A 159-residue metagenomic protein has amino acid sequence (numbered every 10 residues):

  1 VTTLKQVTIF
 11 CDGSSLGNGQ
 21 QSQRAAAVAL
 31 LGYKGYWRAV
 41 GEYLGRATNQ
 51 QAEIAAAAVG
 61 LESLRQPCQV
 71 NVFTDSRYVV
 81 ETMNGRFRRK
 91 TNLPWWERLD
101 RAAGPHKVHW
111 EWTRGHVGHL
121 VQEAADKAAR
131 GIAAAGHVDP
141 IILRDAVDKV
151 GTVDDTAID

Functional and structural regions predicted by a protein language model:
V1-Q51, E62-C68, I158-D159: RNase H-like nuclease fold core
T2, G118, D148-G151: N-terminal non-cleavable signal-anchor helices
T8-Q23, A57-D126, A133, H137 (+1 more regions): RNase H catalytic domain
L31, G35-A39, A47, T74 (+2 more regions): Amphipathic, alpha-helical segments enriched in basic
R46-Q50, I54, R89-N92: Flexible, glycine- and charge-enriched loops at secondary-structure boundaries
G136-D159: Acidic two-metal-ion nuclease catalytic site recognized across multiple nuclease folds, prominently DnaQ/RNase D-T
